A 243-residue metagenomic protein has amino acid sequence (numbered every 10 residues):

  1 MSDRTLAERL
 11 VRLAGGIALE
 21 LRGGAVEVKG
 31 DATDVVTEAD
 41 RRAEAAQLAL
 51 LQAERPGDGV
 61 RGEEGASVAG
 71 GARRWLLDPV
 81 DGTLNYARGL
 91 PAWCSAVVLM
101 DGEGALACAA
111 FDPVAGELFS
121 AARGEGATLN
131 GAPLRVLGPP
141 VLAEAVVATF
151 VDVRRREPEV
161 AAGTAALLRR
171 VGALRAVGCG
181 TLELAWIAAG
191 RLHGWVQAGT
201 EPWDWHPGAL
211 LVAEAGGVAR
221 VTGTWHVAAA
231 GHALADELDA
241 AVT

Functional and structural regions predicted by a protein language model:
M1-V80: N-terminal subdomain of lithium-sensitive/metallo-dependent phosphomonoesterases centered on the IMPase/IPPase/PAP
A7, V11-A14, C108, G208 (+1 more regions): Small-residue (primarily alanine) positions within well-ordered alpha-helices, especially packing/interaction faces
A14, A18-L21, D40, L51 (+6 more regions): Residue-level signal for inorganic ion chemistry
E27-V28, Q52, A66-V68, A110 (+3 more regions): Short secondary-structure boundary/capping segments
R41, E64, P79-G82, Y86 (+4 more regions): Generic detector of well-ordered alpha-helical packing
G70-E125, A145: DPxDG-like acidic metal-binding loop motif
N130-G131: Short strand-turn-strand beta-turns centered on an Asx-Gly dipeptide
R135-T243: An extended, acidic
